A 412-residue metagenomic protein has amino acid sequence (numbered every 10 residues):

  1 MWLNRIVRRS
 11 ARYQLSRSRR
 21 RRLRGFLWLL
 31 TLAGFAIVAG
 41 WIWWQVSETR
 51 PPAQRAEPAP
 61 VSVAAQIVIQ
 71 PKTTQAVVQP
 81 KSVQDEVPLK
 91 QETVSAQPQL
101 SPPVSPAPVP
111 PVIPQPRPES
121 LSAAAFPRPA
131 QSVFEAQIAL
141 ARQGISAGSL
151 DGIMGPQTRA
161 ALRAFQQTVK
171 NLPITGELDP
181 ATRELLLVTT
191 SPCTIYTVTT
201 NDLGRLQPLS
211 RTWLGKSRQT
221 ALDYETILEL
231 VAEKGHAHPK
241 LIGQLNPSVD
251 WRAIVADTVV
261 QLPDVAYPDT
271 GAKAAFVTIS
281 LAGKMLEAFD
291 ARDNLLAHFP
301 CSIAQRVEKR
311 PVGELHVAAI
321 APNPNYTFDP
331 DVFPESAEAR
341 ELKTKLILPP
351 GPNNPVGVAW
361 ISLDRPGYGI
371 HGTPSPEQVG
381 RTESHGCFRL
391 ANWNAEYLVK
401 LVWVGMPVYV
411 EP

Functional and structural regions predicted by a protein language model:
M1-R24: N-terminal Lys/Arg-rich, disordered targeting/topogenic segments
Q14, S47-P111: Juxtamembrane proline-rich low-complexity "stalk" or linker regions positioned immediately after a signal peptide
L27-W41: Hydrophobic membrane-insertion alpha-helices, especially the h-region of bacterial N-terminal signal peptides
L121-P129, I145-G152, N171-P173, L214-L222 (+5 more regions): Second-shell loop/turn segments in exported
R128-T175, A237: A short amphipathic alpha-helical interaction element
P156, A160-D202, G243-A272, F276: Extracellular LysM carbohydrate-binding repeats and other cell-envelope/extracellular binding modules
H238, V255-L315, A319-N323: Cell wall/extracellular polymer interaction/catalysis modules
E338-P412: Exported/periplasmic cell-wall-interacting domains
